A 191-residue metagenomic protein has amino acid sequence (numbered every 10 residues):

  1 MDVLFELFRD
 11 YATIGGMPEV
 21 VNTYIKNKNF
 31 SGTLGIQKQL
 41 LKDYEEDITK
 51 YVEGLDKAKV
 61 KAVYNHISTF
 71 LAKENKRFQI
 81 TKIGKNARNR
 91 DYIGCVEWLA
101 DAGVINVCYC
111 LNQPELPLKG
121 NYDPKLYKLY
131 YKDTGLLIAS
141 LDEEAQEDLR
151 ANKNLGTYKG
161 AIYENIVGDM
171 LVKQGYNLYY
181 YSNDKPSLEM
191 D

Functional and structural regions predicted by a protein language model:
M1-G16: Amphipathic alpha-helical segments of the small helical/lid subdomains adjacent to P-loop NTPase cores
M17, V21-M190: Accessory nucleic acid-recognition modules appended to NTPase machines
